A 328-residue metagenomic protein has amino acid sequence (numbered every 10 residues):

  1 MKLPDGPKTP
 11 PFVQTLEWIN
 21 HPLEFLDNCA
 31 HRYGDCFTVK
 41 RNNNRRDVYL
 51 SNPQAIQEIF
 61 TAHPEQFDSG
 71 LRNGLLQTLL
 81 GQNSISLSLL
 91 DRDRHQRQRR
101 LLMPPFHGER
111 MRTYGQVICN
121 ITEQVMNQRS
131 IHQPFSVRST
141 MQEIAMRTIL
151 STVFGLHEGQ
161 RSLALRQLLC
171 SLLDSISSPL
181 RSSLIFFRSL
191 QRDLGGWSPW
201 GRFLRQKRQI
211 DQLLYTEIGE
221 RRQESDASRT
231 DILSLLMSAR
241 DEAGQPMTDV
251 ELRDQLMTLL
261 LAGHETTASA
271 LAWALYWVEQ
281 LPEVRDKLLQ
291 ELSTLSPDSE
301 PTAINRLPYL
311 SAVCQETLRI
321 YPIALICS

Functional and structural regions predicted by a protein language model:
K2-D27, F37, R45, Q54 (+5 more regions): Cytochrome P450 catalytic-domain helical core, especially the substrate-recognition surface and oxygen-activation
T15-G34, Q212, T216, S299-S328: Conserved cytochrome P450 K-helix E-x-x-R motif and the immediately C-terminal K′/meander segment
Y49: Sensory beta-strand/linker motifs that couple input domains to effectors
N52, G263: Short, conserved phosphate/pyrophosphate- and ester-handling motifs at nucleotide-, phospho-/glycolipid
Q57-L76: Cytochrome P450 catalytic domain signature, combining two hallmark sequence patches
I59, T122, A145, E217 (+3 more regions): Structural preference for long, well-ordered alpha-helical segments in enzyme cores
A145, H264-E291: Cytochrome P450 catalytic-core helices
H157-E158, I176-I185, I218-T230, E283 (+1 more regions): Proline-centered turn/helix-capping motifs that create local helix->coil transitions or kinks
